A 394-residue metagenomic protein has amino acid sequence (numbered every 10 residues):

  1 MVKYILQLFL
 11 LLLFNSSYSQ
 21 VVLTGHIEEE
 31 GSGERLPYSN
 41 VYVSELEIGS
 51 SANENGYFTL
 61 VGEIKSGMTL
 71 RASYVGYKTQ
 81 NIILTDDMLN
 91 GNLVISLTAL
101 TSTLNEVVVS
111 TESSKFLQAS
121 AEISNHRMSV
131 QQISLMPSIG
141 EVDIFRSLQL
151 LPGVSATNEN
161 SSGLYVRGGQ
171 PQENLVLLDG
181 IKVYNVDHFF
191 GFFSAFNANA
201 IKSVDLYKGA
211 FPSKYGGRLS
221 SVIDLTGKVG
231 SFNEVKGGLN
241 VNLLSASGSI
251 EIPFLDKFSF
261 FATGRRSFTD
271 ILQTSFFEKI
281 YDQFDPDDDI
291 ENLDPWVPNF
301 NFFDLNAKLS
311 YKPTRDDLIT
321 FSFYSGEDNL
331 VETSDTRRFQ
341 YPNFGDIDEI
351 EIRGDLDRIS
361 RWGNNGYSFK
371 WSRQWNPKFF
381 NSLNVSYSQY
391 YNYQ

Functional and structural regions predicted by a protein language model:
E28-S32, S39-S44, R71-K78, D87-P137 (+2 more regions): Short, acidic, small-residue-rich periplasmic hinge/interaction motif at the N-terminus of Gram-negative outer-membrane
E47-Y57: Short, acidic Ser/Thr/Gly-rich low-complexity loop/linker segments typical of extracellular and cell-surface proteins
T59-V61, L135, I181-K208: Short acidic/polar hinge/loop motifs at secondary-structure boundaries that mediate gating or recognition
V61, M136-I139, F145-K182, K202: Extracytoplasmic beta-strand/coil segments of soluble accessory domains associated with Gram-negative outer-membrane
L93-I95, L151, A195-E234: A beta-strand signature from Gram-negative outer-membrane beta-barrel systems, especially the internal plug domain
S129-V130, V186, L206-Y207, G230-N233 (+4 more regions): Extracytoplasmic loops and strand-loop junctions of Gram-negative outer membrane beta-barrel proteins
L244-F268, D285-T333, I359-N381: Transmembrane beta-barrel wall of Gram-negative outer-membrane proteins
Q273-K279, G326, E332-G345, V385-S388 (+1 more regions): Outer-membrane beta-barrel translocator domains and adjoining extracellular loop/strand segments of Gram-negative
